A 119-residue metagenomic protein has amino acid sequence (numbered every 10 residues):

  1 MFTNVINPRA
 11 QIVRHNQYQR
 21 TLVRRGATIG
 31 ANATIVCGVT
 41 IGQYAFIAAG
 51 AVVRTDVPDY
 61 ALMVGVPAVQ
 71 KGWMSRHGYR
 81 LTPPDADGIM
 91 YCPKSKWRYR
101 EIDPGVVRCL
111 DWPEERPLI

Functional and structural regions predicted by a protein language model:
M1-T40, Y79: Flexible, glycine/small-residue-enriched loop-and-beta-strand segment within the central core of proteins
V39-T40, A51, V57: Short beta-to-alpha loop/turn elements within the nucleotide-binding domains of ABC transporters
D59-G65, M74-P84: Short, intrinsically disordered, charge-biased short linear motifs at domain edges
Q70, Y79-T82, K96-E101: Cys/His-rich microdomains that often coordinate metals
Q70-W73, G88-M90: Cys/His-enriched microdomains
S75, C92-S95: Short cysteine-rich clusters marking metal-coordination/redox-active sites
R98-I119: Short metal-binding segments enriched for Cys and/or His
